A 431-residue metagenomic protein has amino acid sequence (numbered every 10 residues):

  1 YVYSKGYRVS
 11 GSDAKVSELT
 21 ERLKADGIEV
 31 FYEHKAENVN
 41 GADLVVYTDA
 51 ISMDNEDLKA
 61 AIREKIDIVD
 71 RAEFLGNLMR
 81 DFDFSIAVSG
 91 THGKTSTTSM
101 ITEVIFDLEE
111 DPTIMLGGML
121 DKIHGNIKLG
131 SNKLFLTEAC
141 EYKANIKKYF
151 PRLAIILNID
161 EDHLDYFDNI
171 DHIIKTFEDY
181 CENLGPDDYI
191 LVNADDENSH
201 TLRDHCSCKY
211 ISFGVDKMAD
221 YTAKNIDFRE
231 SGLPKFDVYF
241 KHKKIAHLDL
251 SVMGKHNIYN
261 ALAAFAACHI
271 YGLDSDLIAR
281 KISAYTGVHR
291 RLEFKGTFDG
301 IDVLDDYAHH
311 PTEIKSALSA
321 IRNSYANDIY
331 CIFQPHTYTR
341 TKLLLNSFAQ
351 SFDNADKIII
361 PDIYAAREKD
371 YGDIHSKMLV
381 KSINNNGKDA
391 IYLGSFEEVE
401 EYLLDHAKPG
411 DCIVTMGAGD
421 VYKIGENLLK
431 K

Functional and structural regions predicted by a protein language model:
Y1, K5, F82, S231-G232 (+2 more regions): Nucleotide phosphate-binding/pyrophosphate-handling subdomain across enzymes that bind or process nucleotide phosphates
Y1-S89, T98-T102, M218, T222 (+4 more regions): Short, basic phosphate-binding NTP loop
Y7-A14, I190-A194, C331-Q334, A355-A365: Short internal beta-strands
R8-D13, T113-I114, S212: Short beta-strand "acidic-cap" motif of Rossmann-like dinucleotide-binding folds
K24, E37-N38, D49, M53-A194 (+3 more regions): Phosphate-binding loop of NTP-binding sites
A42, E398-L429: A glycine-rich beta-strand to alpha-helix segment that forms a phosphate/ribose-binding loop at ligand/cofactor sites
D57-D67, H172, N183-D188, S316-Y325 (+1 more regions): P-loop/Walker A phosphate-binding loop and immediately adjacent motor/lid segment at beta-alpha junctions
A349-P409: C-terminal helical cap/extension that packs against the catalytic core of soluble nucleotide-cofactor enzymes
